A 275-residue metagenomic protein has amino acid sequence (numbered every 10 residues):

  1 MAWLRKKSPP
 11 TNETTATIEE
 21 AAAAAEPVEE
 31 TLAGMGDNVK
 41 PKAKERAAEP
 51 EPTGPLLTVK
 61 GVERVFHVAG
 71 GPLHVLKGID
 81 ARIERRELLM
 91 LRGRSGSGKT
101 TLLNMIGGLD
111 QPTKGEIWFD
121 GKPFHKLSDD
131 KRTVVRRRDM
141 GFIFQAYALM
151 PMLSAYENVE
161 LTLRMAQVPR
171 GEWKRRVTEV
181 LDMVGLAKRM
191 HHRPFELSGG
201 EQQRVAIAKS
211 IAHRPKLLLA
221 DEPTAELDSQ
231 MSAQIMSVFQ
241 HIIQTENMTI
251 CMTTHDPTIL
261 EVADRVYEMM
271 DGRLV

Functional and structural regions predicted by a protein language model:
M1-V65: ABC-family P-loop ATPase nucleotide-binding domain
G54-M270: ABC family nucleotide-binding domain
D271-V275: Conserved switch/coupling elements of ABC/ABC-like ATPase nucleotide-binding domains
